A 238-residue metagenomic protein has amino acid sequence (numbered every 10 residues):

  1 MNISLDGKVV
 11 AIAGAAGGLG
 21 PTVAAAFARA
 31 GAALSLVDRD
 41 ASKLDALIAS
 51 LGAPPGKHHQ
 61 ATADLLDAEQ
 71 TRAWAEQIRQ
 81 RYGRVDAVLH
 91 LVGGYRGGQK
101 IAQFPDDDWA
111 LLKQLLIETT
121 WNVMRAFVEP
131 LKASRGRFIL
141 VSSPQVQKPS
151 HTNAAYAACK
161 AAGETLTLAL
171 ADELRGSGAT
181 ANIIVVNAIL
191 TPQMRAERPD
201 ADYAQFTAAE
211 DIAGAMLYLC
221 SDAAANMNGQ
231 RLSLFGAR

Functional and structural regions predicted by a protein language model:
A13, V85-G93, L116, L140 (+1 more regions): Rossmann-fold scaffold of SDR-type NAD(P)-dependent oxidoreductases
A16-G17: Conserved glycine-rich cofactor-binding loop
A30-L47: Conserved glycine-rich Rossmann-like NAD(P)H-binding loop of the short-chain dehydrogenase/reductase
R72, G93-A110, T152-A155, R195: Conserved mid-core segment of classical short-chain dehydrogenase/reductases
E76, Q80, Q114-A133, A171-D172 (+1 more regions): Amphipathic alpha-helical dimer-interface segment in Rossmann-like NAD(P)H-dependent oxidoreductases
A102-W121, I139, G163: Catalytic Tyr-X3-Lys loop
K132, R137-A162, T167-G176, A188: Catalytic loop of short-chain dehydrogenase/reductase
G176, I183-I184, T191, A201-R238: C-terminal helical subdomain
